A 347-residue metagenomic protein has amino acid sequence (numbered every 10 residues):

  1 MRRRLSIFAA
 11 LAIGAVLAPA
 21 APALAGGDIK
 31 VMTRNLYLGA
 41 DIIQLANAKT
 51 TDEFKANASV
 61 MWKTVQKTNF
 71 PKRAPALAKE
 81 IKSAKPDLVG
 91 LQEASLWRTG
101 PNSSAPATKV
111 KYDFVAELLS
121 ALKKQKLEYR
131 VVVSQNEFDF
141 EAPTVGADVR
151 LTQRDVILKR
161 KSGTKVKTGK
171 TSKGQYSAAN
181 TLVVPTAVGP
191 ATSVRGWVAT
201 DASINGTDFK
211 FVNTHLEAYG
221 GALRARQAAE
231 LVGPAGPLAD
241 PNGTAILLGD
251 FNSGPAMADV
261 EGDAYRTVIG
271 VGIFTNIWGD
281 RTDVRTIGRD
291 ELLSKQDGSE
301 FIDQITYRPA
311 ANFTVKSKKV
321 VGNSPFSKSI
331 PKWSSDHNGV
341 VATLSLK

Functional and structural regions predicted by a protein language model:
M1-A9: Bacterial N-terminal signal peptides that target proteins for export
A15-A23: C-terminal segment of classical bacterial N-terminal signal peptides
A23-P143, K347: N-terminal, active-site-proximal structural segment of metallo-dependent hydrolase catalytic domains
V31-L36, L77-S103, L158, A199-T200 (+5 more regions): Active-site beta-strand/loop signature of hydrolases that rely on acidic residues for catalysis
L36-A40, A94-R98, N136-F140, G163-T164 (+4 more regions): Solvent-exposed loop/turn segments at secondary-structure junctions within structured extracellular/periplasmic domains
T50-T64, T68, R98, K109 (+5 more regions): Surface-exposed intrinsically disordered loops and tails
L122-K123, V131-D208, N312-V320: A well-ordered secondary-structure block
K165, G169-T171, A222-R226, A235-I246 (+1 more regions): Metal-dependent phosphoester-hydrolase catalytic domains
